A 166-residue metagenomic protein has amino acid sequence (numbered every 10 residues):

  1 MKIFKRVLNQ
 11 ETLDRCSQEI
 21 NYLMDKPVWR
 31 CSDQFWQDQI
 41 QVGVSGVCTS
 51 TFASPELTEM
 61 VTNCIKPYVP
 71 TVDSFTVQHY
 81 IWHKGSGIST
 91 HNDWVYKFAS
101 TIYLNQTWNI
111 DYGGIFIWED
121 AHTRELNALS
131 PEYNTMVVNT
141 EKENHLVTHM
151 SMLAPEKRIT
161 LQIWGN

Functional and structural regions predicted by a protein language model:
M1-Y68: Non-heme Fe(II)/2-oxoglutarate
T58-N166: Catalytic core of non-heme Fe(II) oxygenases with the double-stranded beta-helix
